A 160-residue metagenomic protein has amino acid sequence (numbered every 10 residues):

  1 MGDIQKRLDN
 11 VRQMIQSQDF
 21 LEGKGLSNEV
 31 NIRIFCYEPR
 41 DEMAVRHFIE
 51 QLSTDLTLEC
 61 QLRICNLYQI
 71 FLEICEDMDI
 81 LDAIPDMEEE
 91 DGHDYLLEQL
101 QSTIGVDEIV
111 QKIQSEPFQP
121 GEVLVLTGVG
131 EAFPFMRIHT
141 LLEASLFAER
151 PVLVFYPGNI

Functional and structural regions predicted by a protein language model:
D3-L81: N-terminal, charge-rich interaction modules
N31-I34, V123, P151-L153: Residue-level preference for the first positions of well-ordered beta-strands
P39-A44, I70-L72, Q99-V106, V129-P134 (+1 more regions): Short acidic, S/G/P-rich loop/turn micro-motifs used as interaction or catalytic elements
L62-E108: Long, charge-dense
G105-P117, I138: A short, acidic, amphipathic alpha-helical segment used as a generic capping/interface helix at domain edges
Q119-F135: Conserved P-loop NTPase "ATPase switch" module shared by AAA+ and STAND
A132-A148: Conserved Walker B catalytic segment
F147-I160: Short, flexible loop segments at boundaries between secondary-structure elements
